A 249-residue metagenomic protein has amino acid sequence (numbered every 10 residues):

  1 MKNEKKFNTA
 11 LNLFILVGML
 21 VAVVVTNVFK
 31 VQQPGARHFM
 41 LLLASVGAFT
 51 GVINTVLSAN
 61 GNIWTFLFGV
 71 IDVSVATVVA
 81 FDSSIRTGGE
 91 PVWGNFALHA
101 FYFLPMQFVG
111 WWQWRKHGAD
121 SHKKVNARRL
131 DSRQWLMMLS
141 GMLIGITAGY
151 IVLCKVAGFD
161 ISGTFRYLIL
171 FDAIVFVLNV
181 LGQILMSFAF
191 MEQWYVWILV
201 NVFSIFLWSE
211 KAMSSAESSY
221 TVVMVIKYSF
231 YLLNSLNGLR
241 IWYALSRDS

Functional and structural regions predicted by a protein language model:
M1-V17, S132-M137: N-terminal membrane topogenic signal
V24-H38, V56-G61: Short, hydrophobic transmembrane alpha-helix segments
F29-G47, N95-L104, S162-V175: Structural signature of hydrophobic alpha-helical transmembrane segments
F29-Q33, V78-N95, K155-T164, A212-V222: Helix-coil boundary and interhelical linker segments in multi-pass alpha-helical membrane proteins
N54-F68, I184-V196: Membrane-helix interface "capping/anchor" motifs
I71-H117, H122-N126: Hydrophobic, ordered structural segments
T147-D160, A173-E192: Alpha-helical transmembrane segments in multipass membrane proteins, preferentially the mid-helix core
L181-S249: C-terminal transmembrane-bundle signature of multipass membrane proteins, characterized by strong activation on
